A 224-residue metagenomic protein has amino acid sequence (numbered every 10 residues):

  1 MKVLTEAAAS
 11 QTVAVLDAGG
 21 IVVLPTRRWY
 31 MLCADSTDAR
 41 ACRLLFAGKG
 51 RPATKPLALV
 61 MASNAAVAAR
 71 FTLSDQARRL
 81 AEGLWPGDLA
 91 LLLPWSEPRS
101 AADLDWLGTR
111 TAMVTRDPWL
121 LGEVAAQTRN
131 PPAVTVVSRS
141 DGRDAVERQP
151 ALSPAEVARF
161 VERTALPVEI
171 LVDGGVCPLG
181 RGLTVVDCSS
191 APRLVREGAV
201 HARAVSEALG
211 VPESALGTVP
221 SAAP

Functional and structural regions predicted by a protein language model:
M1-P224: Active-site-adjacent structural elements in enzyme catalytic cores
